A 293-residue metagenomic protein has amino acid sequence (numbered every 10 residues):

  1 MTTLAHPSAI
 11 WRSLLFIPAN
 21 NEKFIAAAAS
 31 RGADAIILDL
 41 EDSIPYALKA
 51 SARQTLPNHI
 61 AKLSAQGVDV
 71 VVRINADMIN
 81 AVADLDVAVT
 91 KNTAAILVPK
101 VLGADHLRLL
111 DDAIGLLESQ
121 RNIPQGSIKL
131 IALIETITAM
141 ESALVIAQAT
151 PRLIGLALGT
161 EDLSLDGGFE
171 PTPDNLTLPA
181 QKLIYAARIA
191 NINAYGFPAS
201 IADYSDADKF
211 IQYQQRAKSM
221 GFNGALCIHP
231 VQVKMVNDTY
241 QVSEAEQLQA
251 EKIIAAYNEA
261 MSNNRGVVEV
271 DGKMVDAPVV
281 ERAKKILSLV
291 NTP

Functional and structural regions predicted by a protein language model:
M1-P293: Expand to "…catalyze enediolate/carbanion chemistry for C-C bond making/breaking, isomerization, decarboxylation
